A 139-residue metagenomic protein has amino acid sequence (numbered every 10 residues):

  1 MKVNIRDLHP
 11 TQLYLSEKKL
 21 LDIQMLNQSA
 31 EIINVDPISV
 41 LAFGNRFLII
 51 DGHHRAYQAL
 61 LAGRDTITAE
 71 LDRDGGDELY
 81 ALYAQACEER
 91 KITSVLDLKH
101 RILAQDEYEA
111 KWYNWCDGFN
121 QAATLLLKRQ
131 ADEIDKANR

Functional and structural regions predicted by a protein language model:
M1-I50, H54, L60: Short alpha-helix boundary/capping and kink motifs at helix termini
G44-R139: Basic- and aromatic-enriched surface patches that contact anionic nucleotides/nucleic acids
